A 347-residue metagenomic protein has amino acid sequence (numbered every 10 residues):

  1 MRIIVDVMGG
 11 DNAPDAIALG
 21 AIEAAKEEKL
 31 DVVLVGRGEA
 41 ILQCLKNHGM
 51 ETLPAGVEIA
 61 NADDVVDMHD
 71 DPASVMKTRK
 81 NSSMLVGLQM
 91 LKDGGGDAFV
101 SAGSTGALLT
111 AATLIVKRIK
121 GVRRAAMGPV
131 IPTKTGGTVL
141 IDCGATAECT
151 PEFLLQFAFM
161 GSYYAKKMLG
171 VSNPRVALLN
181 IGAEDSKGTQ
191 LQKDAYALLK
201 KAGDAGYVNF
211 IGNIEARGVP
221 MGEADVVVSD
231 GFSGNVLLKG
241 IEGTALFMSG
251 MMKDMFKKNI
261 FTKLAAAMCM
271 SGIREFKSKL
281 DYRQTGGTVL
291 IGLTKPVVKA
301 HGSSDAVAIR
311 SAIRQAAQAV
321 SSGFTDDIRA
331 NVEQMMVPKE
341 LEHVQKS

Functional and structural regions predicted by a protein language model:
M1-V5, D11-D15, L42-C44, H48 (+3 more regions): N-terminal charge/polar-biased segments
I3-D15, M76, A145-L155, K299-S304: Short, glycine-rich nucleotide/cofactor-binding loops
D15-A16, A24, E28-V33, E39 (+2 more regions): Glycine-rich phosphate/diphosphate-binding loop of Rossmann-like nucleotide-binding domains
D15-M68: N-terminal glycine-rich anion-binding loop in soluble enzyme alpha/beta folds
M50-G96: Phosphate/nucleotide-donor binding subsite
D97, G103-F153, F157: Glycine/threonine-rich beta-strand-loop-alpha-helix active-site module that forms ligand/phosphate-binding
T113-A126, P132-L140, E223-V227, G231-L341: Glycine-rich phosphate/nucleotide-binding loop
